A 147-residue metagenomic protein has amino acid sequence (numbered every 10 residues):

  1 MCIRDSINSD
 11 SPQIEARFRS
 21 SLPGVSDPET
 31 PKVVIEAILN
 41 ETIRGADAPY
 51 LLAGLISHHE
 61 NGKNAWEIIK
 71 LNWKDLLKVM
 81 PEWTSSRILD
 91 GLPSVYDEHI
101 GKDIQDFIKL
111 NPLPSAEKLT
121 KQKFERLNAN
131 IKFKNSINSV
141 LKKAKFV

Functional and structural regions predicted by a protein language model:
R4-V147: Long, ordered, helix-rich scaffold segments
